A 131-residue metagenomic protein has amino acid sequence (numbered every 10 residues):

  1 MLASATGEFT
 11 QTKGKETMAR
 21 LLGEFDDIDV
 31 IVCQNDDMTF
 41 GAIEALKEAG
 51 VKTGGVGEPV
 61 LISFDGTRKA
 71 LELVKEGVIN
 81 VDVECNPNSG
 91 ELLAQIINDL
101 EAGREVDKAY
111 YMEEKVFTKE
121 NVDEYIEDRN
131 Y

Functional and structural regions predicted by a protein language model:
M1-Y131: A residue-level marker of the well-folded mature domains of exported/periplasmic proteins
